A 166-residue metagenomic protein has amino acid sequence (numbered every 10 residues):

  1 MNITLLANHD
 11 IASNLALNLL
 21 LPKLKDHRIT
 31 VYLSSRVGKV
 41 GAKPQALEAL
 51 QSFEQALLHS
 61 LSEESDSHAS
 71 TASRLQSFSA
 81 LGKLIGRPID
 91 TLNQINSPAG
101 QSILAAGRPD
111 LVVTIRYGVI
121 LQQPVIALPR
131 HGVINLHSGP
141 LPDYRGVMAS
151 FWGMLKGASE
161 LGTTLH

Functional and structural regions predicted by a protein language model:
M1-H166: One-carbon transfer enzymes
